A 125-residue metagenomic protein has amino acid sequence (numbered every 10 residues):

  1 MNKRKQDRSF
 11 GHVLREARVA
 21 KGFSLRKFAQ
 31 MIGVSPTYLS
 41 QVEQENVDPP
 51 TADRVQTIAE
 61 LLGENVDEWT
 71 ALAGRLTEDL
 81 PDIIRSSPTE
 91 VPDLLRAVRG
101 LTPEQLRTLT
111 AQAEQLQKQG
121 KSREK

Functional and structural regions predicted by a protein language model:
M1-A20: A short, Lys/Arg-rich alpha-helix, primarily the initiator
R15, R26, Q56: Residues within the helices of the helix-turn-helix
R18, A29, A59: The alpha-helix within a helix-turn-helix
G22-Q41, W69-A71: Short alpha-helical DNA-recognition segment
G33, A52-E68: DNA major-groove recognition helix of helix-turn-helix/homeodomain DNA-binding modules
E43, P50, R54, A73: DNA major-groove recognition helix of helix-turn-helix
T70, G74-K125: Interfacial/linker helices and their anchor residues that mediate assembly or domain coupling
